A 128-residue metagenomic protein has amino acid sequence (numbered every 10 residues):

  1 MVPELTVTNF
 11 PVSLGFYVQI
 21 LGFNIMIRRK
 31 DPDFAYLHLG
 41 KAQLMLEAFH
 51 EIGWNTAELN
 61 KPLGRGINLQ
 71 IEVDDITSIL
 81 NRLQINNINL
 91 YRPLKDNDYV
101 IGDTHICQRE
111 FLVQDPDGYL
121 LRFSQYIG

Functional and structural regions predicted by a protein language model:
M1-V2, N24-D74, N81-Q114, S124-G128: Vicinal oxygen chelate
V7-N9: Conserved beta-strand-loop-alpha-helix junction that forms the acyl-donor binding cleft
S13, Y17-V18, L83, G118: Conserved active-site tyrosine of GNAT-family acetyltransferases
